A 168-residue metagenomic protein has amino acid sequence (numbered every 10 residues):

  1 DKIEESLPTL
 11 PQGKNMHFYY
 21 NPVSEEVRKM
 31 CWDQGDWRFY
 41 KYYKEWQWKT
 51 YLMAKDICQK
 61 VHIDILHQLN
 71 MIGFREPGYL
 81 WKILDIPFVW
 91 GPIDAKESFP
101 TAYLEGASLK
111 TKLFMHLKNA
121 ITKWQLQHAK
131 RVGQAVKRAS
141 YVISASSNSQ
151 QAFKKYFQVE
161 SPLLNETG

Functional and structural regions predicted by a protein language model:
D1-K14, Q59, I86-P87, G133 (+1 more regions): N-terminal subdomain of nucleotide-sugar transferases
K2, V23-E25, M71-F74, D94-E97 (+2 more regions): Short, solvent-exposed loop/turn segments at secondary-structure junctions
K2-W48: A conserved catalytic-core segment of Leloir-type glycosyltransferases
E4-P8, K29-D33, P77-L80, P100-E105 (+1 more regions): Short aromatic-enriched loop/helix-cap "lid" or pocket-rim segments at secondary-structure transitions that line
L7-T9, Q134-G168: Helix-loop-beta element that forms the nucleotide-linked donor phosphate-binding surface in glycosyltransferases
N21, G91-P92, A145, L164: Generic beta-sheet signal
Y42-Y51, K55, I63-G106: An aromatic- and histidine-rich active-site surface loop
L52-K55, K96, T111-V142: Membrane-proximal helix-turn-helix segments that form the acceptor-binding/catalytic region of lipid-linked
